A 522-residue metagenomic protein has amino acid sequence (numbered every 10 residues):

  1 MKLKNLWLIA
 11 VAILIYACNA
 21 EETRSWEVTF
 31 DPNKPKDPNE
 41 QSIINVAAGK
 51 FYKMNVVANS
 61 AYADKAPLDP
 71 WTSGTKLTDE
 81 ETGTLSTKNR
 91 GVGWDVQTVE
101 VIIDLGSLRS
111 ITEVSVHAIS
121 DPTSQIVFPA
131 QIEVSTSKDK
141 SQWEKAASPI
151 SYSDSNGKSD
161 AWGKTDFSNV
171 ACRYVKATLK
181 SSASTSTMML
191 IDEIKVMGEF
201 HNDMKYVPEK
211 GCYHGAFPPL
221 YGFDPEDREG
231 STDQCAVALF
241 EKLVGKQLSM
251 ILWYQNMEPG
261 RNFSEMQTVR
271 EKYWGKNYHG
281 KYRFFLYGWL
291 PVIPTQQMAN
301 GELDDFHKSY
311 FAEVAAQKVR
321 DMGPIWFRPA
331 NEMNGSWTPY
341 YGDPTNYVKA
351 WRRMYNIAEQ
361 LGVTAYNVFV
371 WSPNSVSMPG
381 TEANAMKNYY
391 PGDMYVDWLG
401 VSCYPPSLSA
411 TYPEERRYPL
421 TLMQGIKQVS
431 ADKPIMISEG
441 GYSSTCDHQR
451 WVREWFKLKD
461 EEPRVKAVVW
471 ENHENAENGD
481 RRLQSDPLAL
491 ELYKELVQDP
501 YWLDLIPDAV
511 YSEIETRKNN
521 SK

Functional and structural regions predicted by a protein language model:
R24-G106, I119-V127, P149-G157, E199-N202: Disordered, acidic Ser/Thr/Pro-rich linker "stalks" and the adjacent N-terminal cap of the next globular domain
D31, T82-E144, A161-N202: Aromatic, loop-rich ligand-recognition surfaces of beta-strand-rich domains
K210-F223, I325, P434, S438-K522: Substrate-binding cleft of secreted/luminal carbohydrate-active enzymes
L220-K318, W451, D460-E462, N475-N478: N-terminal carbohydrate-binding/catalytic regions of secreted carbohydrate-active enzymes
Q247-N256, M386-P413, E471-H473: Aromatic- and acid-rich polysaccharide-binding/catalytic face of secreted or lumenal carbohydrate-active enzymes
M266-G288, Y404-C446: Glycoside hydrolase catalytic-domain groove-lining segments
V314-P344, N367-S375: Active-site groove signature of glycoside hydrolases
E359-A383, D432-T445, W470: Aromatic-lined carbohydrate-recognition surfaces of secreted/lumenal glycan-active proteins
